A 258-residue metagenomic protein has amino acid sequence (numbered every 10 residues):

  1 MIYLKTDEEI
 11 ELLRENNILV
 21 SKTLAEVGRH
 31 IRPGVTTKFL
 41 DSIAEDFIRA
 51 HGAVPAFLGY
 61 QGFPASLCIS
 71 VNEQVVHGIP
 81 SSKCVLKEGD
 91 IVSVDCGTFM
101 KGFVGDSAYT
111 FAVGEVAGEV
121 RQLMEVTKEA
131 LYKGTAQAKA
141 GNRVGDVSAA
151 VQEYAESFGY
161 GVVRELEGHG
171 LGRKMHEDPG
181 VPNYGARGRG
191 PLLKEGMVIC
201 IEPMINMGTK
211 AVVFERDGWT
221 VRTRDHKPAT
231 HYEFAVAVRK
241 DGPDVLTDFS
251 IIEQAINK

Functional and structural regions predicted by a protein language model:
M1-K258: Active-site neighborhoods and metal-handling regions in enzymes and metal-associated proteins
